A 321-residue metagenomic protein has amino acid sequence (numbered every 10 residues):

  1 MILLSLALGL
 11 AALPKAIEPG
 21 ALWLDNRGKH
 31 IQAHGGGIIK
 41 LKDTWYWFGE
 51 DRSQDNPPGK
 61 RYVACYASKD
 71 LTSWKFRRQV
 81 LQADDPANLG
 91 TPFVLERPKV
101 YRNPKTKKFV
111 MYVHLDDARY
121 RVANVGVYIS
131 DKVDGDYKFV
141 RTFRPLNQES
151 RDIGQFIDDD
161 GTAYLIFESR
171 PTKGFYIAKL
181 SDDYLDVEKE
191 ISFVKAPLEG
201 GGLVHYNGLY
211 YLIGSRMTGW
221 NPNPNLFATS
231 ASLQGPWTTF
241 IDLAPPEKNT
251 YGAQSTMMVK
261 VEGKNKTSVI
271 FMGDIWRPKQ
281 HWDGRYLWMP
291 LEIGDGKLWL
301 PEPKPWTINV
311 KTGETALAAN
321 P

Functional and structural regions predicted by a protein language model:
M1-G9: Bacterial N-terminal signal peptides
L10-P321: Carbohydrate-active catalytic/glycan-binding domains of CAZyme proteins, especially the secreted or lumenal ectodomains
